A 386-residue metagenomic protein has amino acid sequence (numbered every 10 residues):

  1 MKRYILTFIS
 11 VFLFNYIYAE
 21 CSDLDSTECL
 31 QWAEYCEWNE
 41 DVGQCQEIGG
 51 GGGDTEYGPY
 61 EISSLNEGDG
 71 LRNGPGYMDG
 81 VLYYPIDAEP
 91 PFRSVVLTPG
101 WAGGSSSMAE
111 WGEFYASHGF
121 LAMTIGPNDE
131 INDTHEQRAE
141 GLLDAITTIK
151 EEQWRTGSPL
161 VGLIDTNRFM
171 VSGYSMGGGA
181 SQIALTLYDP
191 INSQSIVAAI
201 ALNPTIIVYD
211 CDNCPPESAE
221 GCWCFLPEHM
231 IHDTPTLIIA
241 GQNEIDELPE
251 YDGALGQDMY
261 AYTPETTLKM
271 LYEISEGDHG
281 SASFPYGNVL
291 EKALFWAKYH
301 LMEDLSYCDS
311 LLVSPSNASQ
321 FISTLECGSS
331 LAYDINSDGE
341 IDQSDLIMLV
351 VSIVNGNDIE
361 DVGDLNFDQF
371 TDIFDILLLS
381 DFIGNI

Functional and structural regions predicted by a protein language model:
D23, E28-E47: Extracellular Cys-Trp
E28-Q31, I335-I359, D368-I386: Alpha-helical segments with a strong preference for the paired helices of cellulosomal dockerin domains
I48-P90: N-terminal cap/lid segment of alpha/beta-hydrolase-fold proteins
P90, E136-G179, T186-L187, I191: Gly/Ser-rich "nucleophile elbow"/oxyanion-hole loop immediately N-terminal to the catalytic nucleophile in hydrolases
P91-G100: Short beta-strand element of the alpha/beta-hydrolase
S106-I125: Short amphipathic alpha-helix adjacent to the substrate-entry channel of hydrolases
S193-D278, A282: The feature captures the conserved acid-bearing segment of alpha/beta-hydrolase catalytic domains
T267, S275-S330: Alpha/beta-hydrolase-fold serine-hydrolase catalytic core, especially in secreted/extracellular enzymes
